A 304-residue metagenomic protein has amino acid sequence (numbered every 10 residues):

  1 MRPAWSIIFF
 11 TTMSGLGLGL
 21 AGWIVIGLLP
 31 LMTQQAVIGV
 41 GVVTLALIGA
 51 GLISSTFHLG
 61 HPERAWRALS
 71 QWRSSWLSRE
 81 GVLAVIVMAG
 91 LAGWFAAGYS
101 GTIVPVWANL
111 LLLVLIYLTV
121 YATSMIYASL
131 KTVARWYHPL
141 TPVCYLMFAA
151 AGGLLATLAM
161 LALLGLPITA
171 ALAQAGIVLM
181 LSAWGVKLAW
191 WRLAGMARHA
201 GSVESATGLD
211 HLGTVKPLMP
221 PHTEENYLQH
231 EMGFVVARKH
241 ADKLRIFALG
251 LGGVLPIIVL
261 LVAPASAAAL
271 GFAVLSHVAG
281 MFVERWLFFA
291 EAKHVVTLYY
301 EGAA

Functional and structural regions predicted by a protein language model:
M1, G39-V40, T56-L69, T119-A128 (+1 more regions): Hydrophobic, membrane-facing alpha-helical anchors
M1-A50, V278, A290-E291: N-terminal signal-anchor module of multipass membrane proteins
W5, T11-G15, S74-S75, V82-V85 (+1 more regions): Long, contiguous internal "core" modules enriched in hydrophobic/ aromatic residues
G19, V25-L29, G60-P62, A156-L164: Membrane-helix interface motif
G22, P30, A65, I126-R135: Membrane-interfacial helix termini and the short, flexible loops that connect transmembrane helices in multi-pass
Q34-G90: Membrane helical hairpin/interfacial module
T56-P62, S129-A134, W190-H199, F288-L298: A cytosolic-side transmembrane-helix exit/cap motif
P264, A269-A304: C-terminal structured interaction module
